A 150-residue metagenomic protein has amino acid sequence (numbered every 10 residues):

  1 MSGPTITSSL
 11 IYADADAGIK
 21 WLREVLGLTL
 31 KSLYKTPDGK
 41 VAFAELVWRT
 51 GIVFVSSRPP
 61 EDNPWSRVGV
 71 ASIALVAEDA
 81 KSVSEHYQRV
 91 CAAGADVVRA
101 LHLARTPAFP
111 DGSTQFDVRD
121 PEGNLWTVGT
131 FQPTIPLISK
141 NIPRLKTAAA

Functional and structural regions predicted by a protein language model:
M1-S9, I19-R119, V128-A150: Vicinal oxygen chelate
L10-D14: Short, surface-exposed ligand-recognition loops at beta-strand->loop->(often short) alpha-helix junctions that present
E122: C-terminal catalytic core of tyrosine-transesterase DNA break-rejoin enzymes
